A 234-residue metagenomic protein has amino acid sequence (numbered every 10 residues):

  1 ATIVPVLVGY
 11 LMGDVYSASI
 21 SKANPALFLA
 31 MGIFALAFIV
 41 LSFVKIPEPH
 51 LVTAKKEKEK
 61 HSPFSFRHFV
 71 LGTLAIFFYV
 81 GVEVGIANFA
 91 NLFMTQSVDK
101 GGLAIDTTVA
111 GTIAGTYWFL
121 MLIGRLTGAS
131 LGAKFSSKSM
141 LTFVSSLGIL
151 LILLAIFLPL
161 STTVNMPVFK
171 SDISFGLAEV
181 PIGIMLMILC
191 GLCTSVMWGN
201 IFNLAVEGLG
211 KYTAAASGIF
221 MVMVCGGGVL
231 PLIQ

Functional and structural regions predicted by a protein language model:
A1, T194-G218: Intracellular juxtamembrane helix-capping segments at the cytosolic ends of symmetry-related transmembrane helices
T2-K45: Helix-loop-helix hairpin linking two adjacent transmembrane segments in secondary transporters
I3, W118-I123, V224-G226: Short hydrophobic/small-residue motifs within alpha-helical transmembrane segments of multi-pass transporter-like
I3-Y16, N91, G128, V229-Q234: Small-residue (Gly/Pro/Ala) motifs that create kinks and tight helix-helix packing interfaces
V4-M12, P63-G115: Extracytoplasmic gate region of multi-pass secondary transporters
M12, I123-S137, T162: Helix-to-loop junctions at the C-terminal end of transmembrane segments in multipass secondary transporters
E48-G72, I173-S174: Juxtamembrane intracellular "pre-TM" segments in multi-pass secondary transporters
F135-I201: C-terminal transmembrane helical hairpin of 12-TM major facilitator-type secondary transporters
